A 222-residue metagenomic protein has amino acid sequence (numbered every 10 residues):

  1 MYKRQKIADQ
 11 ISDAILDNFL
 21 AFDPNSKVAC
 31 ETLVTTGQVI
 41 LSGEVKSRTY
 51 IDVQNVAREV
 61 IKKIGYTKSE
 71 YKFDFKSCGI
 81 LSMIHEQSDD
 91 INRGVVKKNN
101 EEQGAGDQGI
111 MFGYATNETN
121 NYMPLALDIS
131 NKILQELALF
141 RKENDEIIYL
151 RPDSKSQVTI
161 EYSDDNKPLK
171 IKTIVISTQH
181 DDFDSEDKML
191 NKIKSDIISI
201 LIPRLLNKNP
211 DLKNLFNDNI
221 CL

Functional and structural regions predicted by a protein language model:
M1-Y2: Conserved small/polar residues in nucleotide/adenosyl-binding loops
K27-C30, S163-D165: Short beta-strand/turn micro-motifs at beta-sheet edges
A29-R48: Short, charge-patterned binding micro-sites
G37, N55, K62-L222: Glycine-rich, mobile lid/loop segments that gate access to catalytic sites or pores
S47-I61: Active-site-surrounding "flap" and adjacent substrate/cofactor-binding loops of secreted or lumenal enzymes, prototyped
